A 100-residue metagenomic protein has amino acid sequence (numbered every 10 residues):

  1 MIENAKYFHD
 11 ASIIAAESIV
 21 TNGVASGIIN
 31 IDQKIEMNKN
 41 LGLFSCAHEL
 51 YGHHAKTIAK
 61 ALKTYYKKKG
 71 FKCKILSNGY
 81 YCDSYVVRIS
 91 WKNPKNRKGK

Functional and structural regions predicted by a protein language model:
M1-H53: An N-terminal amphipathic alpha-helical segment
A15-E17, A59, C73-K74, G99: Amphipathic alpha-helical interaction segments
V24, I28, D32, Y65-K68 (+2 more regions): Ampiphathic alpha-helical segments that act as solvent-exposed interaction surfaces
L41-D83: Short, hydrophobic/π-rich interface segment
C73-G99: C-terminal edge-of-domain segments
